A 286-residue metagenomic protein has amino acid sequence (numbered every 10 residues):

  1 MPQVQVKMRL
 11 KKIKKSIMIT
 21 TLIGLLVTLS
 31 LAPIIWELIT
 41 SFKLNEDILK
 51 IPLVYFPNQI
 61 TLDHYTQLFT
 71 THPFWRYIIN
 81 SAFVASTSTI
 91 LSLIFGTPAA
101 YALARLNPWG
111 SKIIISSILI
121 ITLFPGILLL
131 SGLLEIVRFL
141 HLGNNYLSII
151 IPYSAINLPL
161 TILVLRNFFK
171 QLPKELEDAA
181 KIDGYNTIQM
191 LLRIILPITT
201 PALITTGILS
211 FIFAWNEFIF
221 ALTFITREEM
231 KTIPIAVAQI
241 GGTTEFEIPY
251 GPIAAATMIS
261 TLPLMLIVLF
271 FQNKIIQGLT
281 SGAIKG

Functional and structural regions predicted by a protein language model:
M1-K12: Short, Lys/Arg-rich, polar N-terminal cytosolic tail immediately upstream of the first transmembrane signal-anchor
R9, K15-G286: A structural signal for multi-pass alpha-helical bundles of membrane permease subunits that mediate small-molecule
